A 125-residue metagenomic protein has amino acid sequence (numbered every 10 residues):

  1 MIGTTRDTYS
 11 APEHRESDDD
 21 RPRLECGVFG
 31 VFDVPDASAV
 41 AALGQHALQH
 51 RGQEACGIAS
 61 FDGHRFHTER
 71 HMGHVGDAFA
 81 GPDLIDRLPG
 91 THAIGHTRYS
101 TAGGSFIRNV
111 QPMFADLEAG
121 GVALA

Functional and structural regions predicted by a protein language model:
M1-A125: N-terminal glutamine amidotransferase
